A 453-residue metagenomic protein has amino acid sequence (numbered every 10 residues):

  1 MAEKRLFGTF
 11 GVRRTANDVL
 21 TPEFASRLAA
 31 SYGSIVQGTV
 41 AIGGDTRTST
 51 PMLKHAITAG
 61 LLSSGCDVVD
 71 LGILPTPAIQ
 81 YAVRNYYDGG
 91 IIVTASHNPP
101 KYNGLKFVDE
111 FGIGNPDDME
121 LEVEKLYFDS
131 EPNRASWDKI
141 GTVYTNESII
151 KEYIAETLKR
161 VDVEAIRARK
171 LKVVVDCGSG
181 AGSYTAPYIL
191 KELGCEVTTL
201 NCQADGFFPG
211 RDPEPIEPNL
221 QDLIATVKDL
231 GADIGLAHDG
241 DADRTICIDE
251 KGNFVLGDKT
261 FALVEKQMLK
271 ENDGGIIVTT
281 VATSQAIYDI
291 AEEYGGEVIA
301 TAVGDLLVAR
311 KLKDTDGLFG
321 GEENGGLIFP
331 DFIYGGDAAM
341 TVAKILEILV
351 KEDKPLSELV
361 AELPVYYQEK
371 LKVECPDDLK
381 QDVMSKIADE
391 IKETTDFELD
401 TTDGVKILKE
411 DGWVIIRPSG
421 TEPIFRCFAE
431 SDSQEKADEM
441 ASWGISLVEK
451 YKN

Functional and structural regions predicted by a protein language model:
M1-G65, T142-V173: An N-terminal, well-structured beta->alpha segment
A2, T15, N103-L230: Gly/Ser/Thr-enriched, mixed-charge loops and adjacent short helices that form phosphate/oxyanion-binding elements
A30, S34, V40-Y102, I189-I248: N-terminal small/polar loop signature for handling phosphorylated ligands or for N-terminal nucleophile
G43-D45, V175-C177, D249, D331 (+1 more regions): Short glycine-centered, acidic/aromatic-flanked micro-motifs in structured strand/loop junctions that mark active-site
F107-E110, I246-E250, I328-P330: Short beta-strand-to-turn element immediately C-terminal to the catalytic PLP-Schiff-base lysine in fold type I
L121-A155, K159, E250-E323, I328: Proline/glycine-rich low-complexity loops and linkers
I234, N272-N453: Phosphate-binding and adjacent anionic-ligand microenvironments
